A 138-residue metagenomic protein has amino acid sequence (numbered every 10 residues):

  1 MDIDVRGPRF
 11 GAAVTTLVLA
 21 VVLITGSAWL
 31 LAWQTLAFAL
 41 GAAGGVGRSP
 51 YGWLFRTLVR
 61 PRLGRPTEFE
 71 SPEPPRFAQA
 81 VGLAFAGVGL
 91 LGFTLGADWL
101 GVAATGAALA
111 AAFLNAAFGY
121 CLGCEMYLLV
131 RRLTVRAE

Functional and structural regions predicted by a protein language model:
M1-E138: Membrane-interfacial helix-loop segments of redox and metal-homeostasis proteins, especially TM-loop-TM junctions
